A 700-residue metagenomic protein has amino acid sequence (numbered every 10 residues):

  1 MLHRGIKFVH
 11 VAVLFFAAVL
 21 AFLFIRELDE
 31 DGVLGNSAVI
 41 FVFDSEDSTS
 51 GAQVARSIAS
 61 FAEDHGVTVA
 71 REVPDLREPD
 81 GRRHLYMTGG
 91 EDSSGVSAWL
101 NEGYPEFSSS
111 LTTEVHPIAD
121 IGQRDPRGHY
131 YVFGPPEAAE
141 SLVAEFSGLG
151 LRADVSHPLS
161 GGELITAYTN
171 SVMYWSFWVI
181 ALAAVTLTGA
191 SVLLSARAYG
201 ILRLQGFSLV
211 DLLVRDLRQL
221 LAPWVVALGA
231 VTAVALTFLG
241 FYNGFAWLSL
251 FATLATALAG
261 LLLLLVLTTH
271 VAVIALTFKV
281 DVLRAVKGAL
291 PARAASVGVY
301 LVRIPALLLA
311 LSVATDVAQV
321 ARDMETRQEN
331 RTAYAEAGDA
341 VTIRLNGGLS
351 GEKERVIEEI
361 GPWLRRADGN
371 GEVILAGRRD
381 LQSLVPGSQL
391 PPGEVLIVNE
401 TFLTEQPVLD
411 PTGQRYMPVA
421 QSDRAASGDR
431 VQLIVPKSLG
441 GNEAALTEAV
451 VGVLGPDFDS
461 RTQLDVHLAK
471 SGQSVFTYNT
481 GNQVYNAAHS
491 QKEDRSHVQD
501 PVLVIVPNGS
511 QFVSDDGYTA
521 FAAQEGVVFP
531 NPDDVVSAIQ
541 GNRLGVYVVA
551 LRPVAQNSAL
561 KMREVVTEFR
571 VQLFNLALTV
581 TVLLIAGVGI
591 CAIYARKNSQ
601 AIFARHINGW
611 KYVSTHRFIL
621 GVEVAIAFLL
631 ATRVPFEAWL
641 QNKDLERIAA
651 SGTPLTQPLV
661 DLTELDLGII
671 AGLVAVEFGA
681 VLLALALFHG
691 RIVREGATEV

Functional and structural regions predicted by a protein language model:
L2-S160, V320-F569: Nucleotide-cofactor and metal-assisted catalytic machinery
K7-V13, V210-L236, A255-L265, G298-P305 (+2 more regions): Selective transmembrane-helix segments that form parts of the transport pathway or gating/packing helices in multipass
V11, V286-R322: Internal/C-terminal transmembrane anchor helices
H157-V280: Hydrophobic alpha-helical segments
G162-A181, A252-A257, A559-L583, D666-G672: N-terminal membrane-entry
T186-L221, A586-V624: Interfacial "coupling" helices/loops that link adjacent transmembrane helices in transporter permeases
S191, A196, A259-A292, Y594-K597 (+1 more regions): C-terminal membrane-exit region of the final transmembrane helix in multipass inner-membrane proteins
V231-L258, L560, A627-V674, A686: Short helix-loop junctions at transmembrane helix boundaries
